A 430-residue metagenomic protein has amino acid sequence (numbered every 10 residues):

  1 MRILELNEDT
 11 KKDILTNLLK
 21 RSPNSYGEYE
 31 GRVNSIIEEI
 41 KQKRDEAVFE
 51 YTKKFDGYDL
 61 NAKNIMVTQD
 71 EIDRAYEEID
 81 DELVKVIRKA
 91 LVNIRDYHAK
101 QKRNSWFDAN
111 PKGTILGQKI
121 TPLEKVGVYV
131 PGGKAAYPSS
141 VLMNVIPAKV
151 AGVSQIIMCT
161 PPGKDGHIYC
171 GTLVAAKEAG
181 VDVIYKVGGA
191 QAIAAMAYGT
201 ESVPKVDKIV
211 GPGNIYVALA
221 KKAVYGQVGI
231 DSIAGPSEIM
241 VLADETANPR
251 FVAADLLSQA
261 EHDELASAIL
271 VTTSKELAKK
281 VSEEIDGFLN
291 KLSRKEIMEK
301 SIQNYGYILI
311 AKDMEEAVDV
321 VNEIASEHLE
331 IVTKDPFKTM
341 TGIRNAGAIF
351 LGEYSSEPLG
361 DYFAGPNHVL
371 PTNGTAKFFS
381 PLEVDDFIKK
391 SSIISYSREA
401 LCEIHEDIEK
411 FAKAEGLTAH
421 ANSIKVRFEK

Functional and structural regions predicted by a protein language model:
M1-E124: N-terminal Rossmann-like NAD(P)+-binding subdomain of aldehyde/semialdehyde dehydrogenases
D108-V174: Conserved small-residue-rich beta-alpha loop and adjacent elements that most often cradle the phosphate/pyrophosphate
M143-S154, K177-A179, A197-V203, K221-A223 (+1 more regions): Alpha-helix C-terminal capping segments
S154-G163, A268-S274, V281, G352: Short internal beta-strands
G180-F251, D255-S258, H262-S267: Conserved NAD(P)+-binding/catalytic subdomain of aldehyde/semialdehyde dehydrogenases
H262, L270-A346: A glycine- and small/hydrophobic-rich beta-loop-beta segment that serves as a flexible "lid/hinge" or phosphate-binding
E323-K430: C-terminal core of ALDH-fold dehydrogenases
